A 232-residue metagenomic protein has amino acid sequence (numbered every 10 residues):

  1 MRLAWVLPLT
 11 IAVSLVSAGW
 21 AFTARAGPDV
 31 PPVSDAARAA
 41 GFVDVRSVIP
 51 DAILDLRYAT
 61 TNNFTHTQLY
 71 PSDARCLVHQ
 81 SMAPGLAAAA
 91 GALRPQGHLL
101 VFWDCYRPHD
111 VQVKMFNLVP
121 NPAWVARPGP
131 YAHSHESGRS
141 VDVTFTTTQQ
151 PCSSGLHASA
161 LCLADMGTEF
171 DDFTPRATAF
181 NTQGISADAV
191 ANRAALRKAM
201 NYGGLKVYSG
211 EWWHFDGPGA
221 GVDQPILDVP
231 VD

Functional and structural regions predicted by a protein language model:
M1-P8: Bacterial N-terminal signal peptides that target proteins for export
P8-A18: Bacterial N-terminal signal peptides
G19-W103, N117-G210, D216-D232: Extracytoplasmic cell-surface/polysaccharide-interacting catalytic and binding patches
P108: Segments that shape or occlude catalytic/ligand-binding pockets
V111-Q112: Short, well-ordered surface patches within globular domains
